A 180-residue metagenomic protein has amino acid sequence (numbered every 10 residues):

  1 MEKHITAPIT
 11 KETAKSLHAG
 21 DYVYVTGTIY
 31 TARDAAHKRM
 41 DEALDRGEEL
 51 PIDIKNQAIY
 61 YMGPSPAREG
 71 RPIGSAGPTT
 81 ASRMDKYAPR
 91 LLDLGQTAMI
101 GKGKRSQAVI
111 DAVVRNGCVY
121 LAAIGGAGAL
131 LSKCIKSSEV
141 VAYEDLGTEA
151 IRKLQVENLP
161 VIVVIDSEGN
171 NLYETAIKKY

Functional and structural regions predicted by a protein language model:
M1-I9: Short, structured beta-strand/loop micro-motifs enriched in basic residues and often containing a Trp
T31-A32, A36-L159: Feature captures the catalytic cores and cofactor-binding loops of soluble hydro-lyases/lyases that act on carboxylate
A88, V164-Y180: Active-site/ligand-binding-proximal alpha/beta "capping" segment
